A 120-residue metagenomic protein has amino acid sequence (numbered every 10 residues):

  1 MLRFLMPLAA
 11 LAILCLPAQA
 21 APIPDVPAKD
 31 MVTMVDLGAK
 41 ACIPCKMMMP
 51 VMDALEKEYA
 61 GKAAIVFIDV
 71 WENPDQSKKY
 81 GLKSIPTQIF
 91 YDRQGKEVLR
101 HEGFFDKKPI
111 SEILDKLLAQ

Functional and structural regions predicted by a protein language model:
L5-C15: Bacterial N-terminal signal peptides
Q19-V32: A short beta-strand-turn-helix
D30-T33, L37-A41, S84: Short pre-active-site segment immediately N-terminal to redox-active cysteine/selenocysteine motifs in thiol-based
L37, E56, G61-P74: Thiol-based oxidoreductase modules, predominantly thioredoxin-like and allied folds used for disulfide exchange
K46-E58: Typically the conserved alpha-helix immediately C-terminal to a functionally engaged Cys/Sec in thioredoxin-like
Y80-I89: Structural micro-motif
D92-Q120: Non-catalytic, surface beta->alpha helical segment in thiol-disulfide oxidoreductase systems
